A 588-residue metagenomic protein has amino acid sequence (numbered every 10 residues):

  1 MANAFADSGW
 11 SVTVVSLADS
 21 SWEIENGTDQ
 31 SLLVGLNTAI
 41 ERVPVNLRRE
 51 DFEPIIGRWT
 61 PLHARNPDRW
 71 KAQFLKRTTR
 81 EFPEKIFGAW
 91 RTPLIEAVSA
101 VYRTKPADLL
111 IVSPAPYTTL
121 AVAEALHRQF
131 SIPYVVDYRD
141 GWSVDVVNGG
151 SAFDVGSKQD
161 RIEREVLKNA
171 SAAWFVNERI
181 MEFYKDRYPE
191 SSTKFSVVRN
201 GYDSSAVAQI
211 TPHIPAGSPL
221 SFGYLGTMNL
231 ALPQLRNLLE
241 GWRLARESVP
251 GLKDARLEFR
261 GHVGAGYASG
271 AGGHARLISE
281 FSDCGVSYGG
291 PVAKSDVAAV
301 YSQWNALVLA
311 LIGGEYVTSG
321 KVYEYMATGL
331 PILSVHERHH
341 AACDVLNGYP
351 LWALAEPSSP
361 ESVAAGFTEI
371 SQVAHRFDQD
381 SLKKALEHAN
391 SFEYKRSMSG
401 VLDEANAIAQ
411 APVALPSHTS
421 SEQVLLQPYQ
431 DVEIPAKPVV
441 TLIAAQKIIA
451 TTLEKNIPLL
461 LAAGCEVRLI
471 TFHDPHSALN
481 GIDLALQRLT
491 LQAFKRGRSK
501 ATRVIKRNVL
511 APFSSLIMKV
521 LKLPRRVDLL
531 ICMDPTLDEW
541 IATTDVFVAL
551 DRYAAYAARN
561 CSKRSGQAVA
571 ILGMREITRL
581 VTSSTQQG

Functional and structural regions predicted by a protein language model:
M1-E50, A172, P189, A245 (+4 more regions): N-terminal subdomain of nucleotide-sugar transferases
S16-T92, S477-R525: A conserved catalytic-core segment of Leloir-type glycosyltransferases
K85, S99, T118-A121, A125-Q129 (+3 more regions): Membrane-proximal helix-turn-helix segments that form the acceptor-binding/catalytic region of lipid-linked
S171, D283, S287, A299-Y316 (+2 more regions): Acidic donor-binding loop of glycosyltransferase active sites
R179, G201: Carbohydrate-associated surface elements
I214-P233, L239-W242: Conserved donor-binding/catalytic core segment of Leloir-type glycosyltransferases
V249, D254, E258-V263, A268-D296 (+1 more regions): Nucleotide-activated donor-binding/catalytic signature segment of Leloir-type glycosyltransferases, i.e., the conserved
S358-A364, H375-A405: A charged, aromatic-enriched C-terminal amphipathic alpha-helix characteristic of glycosyltransferases across folds
